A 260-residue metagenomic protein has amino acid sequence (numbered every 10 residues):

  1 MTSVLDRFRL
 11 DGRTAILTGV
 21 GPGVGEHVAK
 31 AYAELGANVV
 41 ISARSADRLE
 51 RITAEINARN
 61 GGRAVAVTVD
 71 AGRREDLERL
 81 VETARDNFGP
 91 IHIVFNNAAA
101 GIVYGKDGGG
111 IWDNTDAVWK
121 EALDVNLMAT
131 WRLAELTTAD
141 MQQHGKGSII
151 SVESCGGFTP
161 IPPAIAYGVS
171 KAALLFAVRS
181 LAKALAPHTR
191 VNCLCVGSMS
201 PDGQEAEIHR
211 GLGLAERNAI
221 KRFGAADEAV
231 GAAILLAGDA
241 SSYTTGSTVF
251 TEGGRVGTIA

Functional and structural regions predicted by a protein language model:
T2-R7, T159, I234, T245-A260: Short C-terminal tail/terminal secondary-structure segment of NAD(P)H-dependent dehydrogenase/reductase domains
S3-D6, A54, G108-G109, C193-N218 (+2 more regions): A glycine/serine/threonine-rich, flexible loop-to-helix segment that serves as the NAD(P) cofactor-binding "lid"
T14, G19-G23: Conserved glycine-rich cofactor-binding loop
G105-I111, T115-K120, L214: Substrate-binding pocket helix/loop in short-chain dehydrogenase/reductase
A134, S170, V178: Active-site helix of classical SDR
S154: Residue(s) in the substrate-gating loop at a strand-loop-helix junction that position the organic substrate next
A186-R190, T244-G246: Short, small/polar-rich loop/turn modules that mediate ligand/substrate recognition or access, typified
